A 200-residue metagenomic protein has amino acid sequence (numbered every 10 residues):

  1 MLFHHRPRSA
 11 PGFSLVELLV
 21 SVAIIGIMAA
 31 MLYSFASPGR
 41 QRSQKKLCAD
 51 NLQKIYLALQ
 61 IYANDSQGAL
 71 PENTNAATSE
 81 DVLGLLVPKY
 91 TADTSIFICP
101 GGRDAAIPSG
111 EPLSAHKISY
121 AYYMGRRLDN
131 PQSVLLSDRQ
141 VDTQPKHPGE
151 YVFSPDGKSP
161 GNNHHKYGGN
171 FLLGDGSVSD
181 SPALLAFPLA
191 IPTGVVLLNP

Functional and structural regions predicted by a protein language model:
L2, T143-P200: C-terminal accessory segments of extracellular proteins
L2-D50, D65: Amphipathic alpha-helical segments typified by the pilin-like N-terminal helix that continues immediately C-terminal
A10, D65-S66, D93-T94, N130-P131 (+1 more regions): Structured helix-beta-strand junction loops
Y33, S37-N75, P88-A105, G174-F187: Alpha-helix exit/C-cap motif
S79-E80: Structural motif corresponding to alpha-helix initiation and N-cap regions
L86, Y120-Y123, S154-P160: Short, P/G- and charge-enriched loop/turn segments at secondary-structure junctions
Y90-E150: Acidic, glycine-rich loop-and-strand cores that form catalytic or ligand-binding grooves in diverse globular domains
